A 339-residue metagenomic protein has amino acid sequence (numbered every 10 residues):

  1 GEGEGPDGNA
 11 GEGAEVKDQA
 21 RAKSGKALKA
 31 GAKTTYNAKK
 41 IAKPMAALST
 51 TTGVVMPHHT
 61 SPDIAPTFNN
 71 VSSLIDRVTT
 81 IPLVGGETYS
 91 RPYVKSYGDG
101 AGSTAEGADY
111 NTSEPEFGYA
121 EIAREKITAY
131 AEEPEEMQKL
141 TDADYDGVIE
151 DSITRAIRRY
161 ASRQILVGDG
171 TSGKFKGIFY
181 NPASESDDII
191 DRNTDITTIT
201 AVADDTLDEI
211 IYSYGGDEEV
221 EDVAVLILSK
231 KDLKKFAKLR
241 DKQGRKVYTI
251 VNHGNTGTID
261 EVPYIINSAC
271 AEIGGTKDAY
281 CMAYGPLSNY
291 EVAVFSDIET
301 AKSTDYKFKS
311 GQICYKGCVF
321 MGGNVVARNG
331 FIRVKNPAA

Functional and structural regions predicted by a protein language model:
G1-I122, N289-E291: Assembly-associated, polar helix/coil segments characteristic of icosahedral protein shells
V84, S90, T171-F308, I313 (+2 more regions): Extended oligomerization regions of viral-like shell subunits
K95, E135, V319-G323: Beta-strand elements of well-folded, non-transmembrane domains
Y97, S162-L166, G170, G216-V223 (+1 more regions): Intrinsically disordered or highly flexible coil/loop and linker segments, enriched in small and charged/polar residues
D99-T104, L140-T141, K235-K238, G274-G275 (+1 more regions): Short helix/loop capping segments that flank catalytic or ligand/cofactor-binding pockets
A105-Y110, Y145-I149, K242-Q243, A279-C281 (+1 more regions): Short intrinsically disordered coil segments
A108, S162, S303-A339: Protruding loop/beta-arch "assembly-hinge" segments enriched in small, turn-prone residues
N111-S113, G118-E121, K126-Y212, R333-A339: Alpha-helical scaffold segments that mediate packing/assembly in large oligomeric complexes
